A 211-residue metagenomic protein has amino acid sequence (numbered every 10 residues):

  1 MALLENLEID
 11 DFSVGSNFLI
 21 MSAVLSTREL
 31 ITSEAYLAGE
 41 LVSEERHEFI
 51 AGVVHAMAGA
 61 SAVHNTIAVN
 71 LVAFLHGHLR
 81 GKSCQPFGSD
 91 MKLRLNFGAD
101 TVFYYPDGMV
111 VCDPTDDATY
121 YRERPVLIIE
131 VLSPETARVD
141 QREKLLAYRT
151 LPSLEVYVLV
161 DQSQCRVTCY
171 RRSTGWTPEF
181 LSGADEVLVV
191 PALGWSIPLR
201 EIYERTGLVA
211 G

Functional and structural regions predicted by a protein language model:
A2-G211: Gly/Pro/Ser/Thr-rich low-complexity, intrinsically disordered segments predominantly at protein N-termini
